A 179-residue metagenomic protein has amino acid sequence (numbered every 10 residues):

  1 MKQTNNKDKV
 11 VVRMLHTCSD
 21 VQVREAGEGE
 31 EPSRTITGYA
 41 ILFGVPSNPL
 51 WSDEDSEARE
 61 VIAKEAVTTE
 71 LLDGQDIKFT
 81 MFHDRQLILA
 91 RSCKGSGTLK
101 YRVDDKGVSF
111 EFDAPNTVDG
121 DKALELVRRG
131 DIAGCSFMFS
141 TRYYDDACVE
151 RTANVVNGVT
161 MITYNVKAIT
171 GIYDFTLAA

Functional and structural regions predicted by a protein language model:
M1-A179: Signature of dsDNA virion morphogenesis modules
